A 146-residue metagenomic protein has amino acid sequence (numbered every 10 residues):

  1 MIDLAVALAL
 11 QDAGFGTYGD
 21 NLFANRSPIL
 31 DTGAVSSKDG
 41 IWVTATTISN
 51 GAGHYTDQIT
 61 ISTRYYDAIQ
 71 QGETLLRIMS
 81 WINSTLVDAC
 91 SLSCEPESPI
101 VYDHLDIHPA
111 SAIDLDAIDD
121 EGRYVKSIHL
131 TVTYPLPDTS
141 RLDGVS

Functional and structural regions predicted by a protein language model:
M1-A52, A89-V101, L142-V145: Small/polar-rich, solvent-exposed N-terminal microdomains that initiate assembly or binding
T17-E73, H108-R123, S127: Short, solvent-exposed beta-alpha or beta-beta edge segments that form flexible loop/patches at the rim of ligand
T63-D67, V132-D138: Beta-strand elements of well-folded, non-transmembrane domains
D67-T85: Short, well-ordered alpha-helical segments
S84-P135: Acidic-leaning, charged glycine-interspersed low-complexity segments
V125, T139-S146: Terminal low-complexity, intrinsically disordered regions
